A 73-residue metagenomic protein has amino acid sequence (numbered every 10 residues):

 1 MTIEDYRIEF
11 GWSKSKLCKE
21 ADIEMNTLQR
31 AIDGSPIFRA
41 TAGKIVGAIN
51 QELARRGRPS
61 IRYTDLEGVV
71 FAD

Functional and structural regions predicted by a protein language model:
M1-E20, G47, R56-E67: A short, Lys/Arg-rich alpha-helix, primarily the initiator
I8, M25, R30, A40 (+1 more regions): Short, charged recognition helix plus adjacent turn of helix-turn-helix-like nucleic-acid-binding domains
S13, R30-A31: Residue-level detector of alpha-helix boundaries and kinks
D22, D33: Positions that flank functional sites
G34-G47: Short, basic-rich loop-to-helix N-cap that marks the start of a DNA-contacting helix
